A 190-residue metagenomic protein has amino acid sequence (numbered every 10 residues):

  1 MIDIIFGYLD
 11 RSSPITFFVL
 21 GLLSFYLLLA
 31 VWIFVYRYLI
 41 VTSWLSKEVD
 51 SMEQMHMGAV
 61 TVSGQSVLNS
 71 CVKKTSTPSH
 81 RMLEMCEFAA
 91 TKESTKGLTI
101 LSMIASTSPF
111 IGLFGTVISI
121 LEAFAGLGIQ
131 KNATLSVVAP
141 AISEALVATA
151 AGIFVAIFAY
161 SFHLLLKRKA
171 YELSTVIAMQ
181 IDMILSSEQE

Functional and structural regions predicted by a protein language model:
I4, I129-P140: Membrane-water interface segments at transmembrane-helix boundaries in multipass membrane proteins
F6-S13, T91-A105, A139-V147: Alpha-helical membrane-interface segments at transmembrane helix boundaries
L9-E53: Transmembrane alpha-helix/interfacial motif
L39-T134, S161-E190: Predominantly long cytosolic amphipathic alpha-helical stalk/bundle segments
A145-S161: Hydrophobic alpha-helical transmembrane segments of polytopic membrane proteins
